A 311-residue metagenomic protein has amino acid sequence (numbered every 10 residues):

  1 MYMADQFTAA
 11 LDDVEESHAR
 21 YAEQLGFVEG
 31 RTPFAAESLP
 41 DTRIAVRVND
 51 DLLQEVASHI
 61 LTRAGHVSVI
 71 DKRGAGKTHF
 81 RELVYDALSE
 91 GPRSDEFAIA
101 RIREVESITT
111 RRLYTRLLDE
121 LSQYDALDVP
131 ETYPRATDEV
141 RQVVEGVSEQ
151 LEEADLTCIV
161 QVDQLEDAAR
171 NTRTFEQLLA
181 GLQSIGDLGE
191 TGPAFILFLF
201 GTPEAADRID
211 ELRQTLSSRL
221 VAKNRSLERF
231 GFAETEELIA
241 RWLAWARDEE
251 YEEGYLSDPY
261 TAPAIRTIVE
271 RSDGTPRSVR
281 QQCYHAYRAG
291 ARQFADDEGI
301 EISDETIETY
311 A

Functional and structural regions predicted by a protein language model:
M1-G65, E308-T309: A short, basic N-terminal segment
Y2-E16, F80, A244-A311: C-terminal alpha-helical "lid" subdomain
R63-L83: Walker A/P-loop nucleotide-binding motif
E90-S107: Conserved catalytic segments around the Walker B and adjacent sensor/switch elements of P-loop NTPase domains
S107-E131: Conserved NTP-binding/hydrolysis module of P-loop NTPases
S122-L151: Central P-loop NTPase core of STAND/AAA+ ATPases
L156-C158, D167-T172, E176-A264: The catalytic "switch" region of P-loop NTPases
D163-L165: Walker B catalytic acidic pair
